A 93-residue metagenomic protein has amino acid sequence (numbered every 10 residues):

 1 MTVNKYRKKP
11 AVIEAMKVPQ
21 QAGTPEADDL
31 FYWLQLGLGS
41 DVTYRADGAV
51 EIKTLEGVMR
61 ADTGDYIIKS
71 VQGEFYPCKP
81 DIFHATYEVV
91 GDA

Functional and structural regions predicted by a protein language model:
M1-L55: N-terminal domain-onset segments
T54-A93: Short, compact, well-ordered microdomains
